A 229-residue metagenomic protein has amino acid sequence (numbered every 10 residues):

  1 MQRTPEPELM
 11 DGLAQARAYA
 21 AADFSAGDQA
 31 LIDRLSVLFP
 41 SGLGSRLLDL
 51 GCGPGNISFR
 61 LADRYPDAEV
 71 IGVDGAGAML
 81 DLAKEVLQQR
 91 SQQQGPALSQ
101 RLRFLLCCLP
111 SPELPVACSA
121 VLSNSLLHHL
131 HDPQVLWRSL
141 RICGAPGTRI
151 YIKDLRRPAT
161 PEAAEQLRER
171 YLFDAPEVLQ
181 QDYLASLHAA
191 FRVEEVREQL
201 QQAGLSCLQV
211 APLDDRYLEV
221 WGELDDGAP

Functional and structural regions predicted by a protein language model:
M1-R17: N-terminal, positively charged/glycine-rich alpha-helical extensions of SAM-dependent methyltransferases
S25-L43: Conserved alpha-helix/loop element of class I SAM-dependent methyltransferases that forms part of the SAM/SAH-binding
L48, N56-S111: Class I SAM-dependent methyltransferase SAM/SAH-binding core
G53: Conserved glycine-rich SAM-binding loop
L122: A conserved beta-strand element that flanks and buttresses the S-adenosyl-L-methionine
L130-L140: A short, conserved alpha-helix within the catalytic core of class I
G147-D154: Conserved beta-strand signature within the Rossmann-like core of class I S-adenosyl-L-methionine
L155-A203, Q209-A211: C-terminal alpha-helical "lid/dimerization" subdomain adjacent to the S-adenosyl-L-methionine
